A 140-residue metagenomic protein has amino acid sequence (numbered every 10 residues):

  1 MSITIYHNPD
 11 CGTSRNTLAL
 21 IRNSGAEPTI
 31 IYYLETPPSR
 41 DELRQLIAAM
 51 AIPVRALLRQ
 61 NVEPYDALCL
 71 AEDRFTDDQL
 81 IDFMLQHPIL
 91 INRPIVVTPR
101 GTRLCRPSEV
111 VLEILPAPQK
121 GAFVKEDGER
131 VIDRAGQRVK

Functional and structural regions predicted by a protein language model:
M1-S2, L85-N92, V97-K140: Non-globular targeting/processing and membrane-anchoring segments
I3-P9, T13-R74: Structural alpha/beta surface segment adjacent to cysteine/selenocysteine redox centers across thiol/disulfide enzymes
T29-I31, I52-L57, I81-F83, K120-F123 (+1 more regions): Glycine-rich loops and low-complexity Gly/Arg-rich segments that provide flexible linkers or classic glycine-based
R44, D82, E109: Active-site phosphate/pyrophosphate- and oxyanion-stabilizing loops and adjacent acidic/basic residues in soluble
Y65, D73-P88: Thioredoxin-like thiol-disulfide oxidoreductase module
